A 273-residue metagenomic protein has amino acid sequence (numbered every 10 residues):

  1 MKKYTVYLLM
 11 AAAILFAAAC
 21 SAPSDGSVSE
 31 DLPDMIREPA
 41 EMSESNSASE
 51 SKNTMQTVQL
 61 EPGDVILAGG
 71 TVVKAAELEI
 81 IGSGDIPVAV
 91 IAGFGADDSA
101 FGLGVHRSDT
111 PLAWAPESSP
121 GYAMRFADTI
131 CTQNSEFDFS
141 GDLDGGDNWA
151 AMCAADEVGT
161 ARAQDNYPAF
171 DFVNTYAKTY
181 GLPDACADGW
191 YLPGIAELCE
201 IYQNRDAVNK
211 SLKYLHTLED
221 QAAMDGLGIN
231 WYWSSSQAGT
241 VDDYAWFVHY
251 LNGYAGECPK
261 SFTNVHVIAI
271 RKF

Functional and structural regions predicted by a protein language model:
M1-V6: Positively charged n-region of N-terminal signal peptides that target proteins for export
A11-A12: Repetitive helical segments and hydrophobic/amphipathic motifs
F16-A19: C-terminal motif of bacterial Sec signal peptides marking the signal peptidase cleavage site
S21-S51: Short, low-complexity, disordered segments immediately C-terminal to signal peptides in bacterial exported proteins
A22-D25, I195-F273: C-terminal, surface-exposed recognition/capping segments
D25, N174-A187: Surface-exposed acidic, glycine-flexible loop patches that form ligand/cofactor-binding and adhesion interfaces
K52-Y180, N230, N264-I270: Extracellular adhesion/carbohydrate-recognition regions
D98-A100, C186-W190, A196, I229: Loop/turn elements at helix/coil->beta-strand transitions in domains of secreted/extracellular proteins
